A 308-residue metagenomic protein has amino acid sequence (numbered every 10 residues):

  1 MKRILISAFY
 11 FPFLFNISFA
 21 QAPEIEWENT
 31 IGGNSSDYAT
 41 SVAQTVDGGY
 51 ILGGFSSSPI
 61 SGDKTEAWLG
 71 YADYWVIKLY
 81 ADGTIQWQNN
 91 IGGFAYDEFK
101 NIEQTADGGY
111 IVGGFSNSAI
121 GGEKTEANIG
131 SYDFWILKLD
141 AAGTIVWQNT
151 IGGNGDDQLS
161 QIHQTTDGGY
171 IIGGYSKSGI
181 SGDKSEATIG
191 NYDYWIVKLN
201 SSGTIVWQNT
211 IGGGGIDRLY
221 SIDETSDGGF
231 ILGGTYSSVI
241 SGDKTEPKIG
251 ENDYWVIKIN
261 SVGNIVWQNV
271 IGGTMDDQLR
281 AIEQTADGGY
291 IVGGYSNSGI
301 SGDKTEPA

Functional and structural regions predicted by a protein language model:
M1-E24: Bacterial Sec-dependent N-terminal signal peptides
F19-A308: A sequence-level/structural motif corresponding to short, flexible coil/turn segments enriched in small polar residues
